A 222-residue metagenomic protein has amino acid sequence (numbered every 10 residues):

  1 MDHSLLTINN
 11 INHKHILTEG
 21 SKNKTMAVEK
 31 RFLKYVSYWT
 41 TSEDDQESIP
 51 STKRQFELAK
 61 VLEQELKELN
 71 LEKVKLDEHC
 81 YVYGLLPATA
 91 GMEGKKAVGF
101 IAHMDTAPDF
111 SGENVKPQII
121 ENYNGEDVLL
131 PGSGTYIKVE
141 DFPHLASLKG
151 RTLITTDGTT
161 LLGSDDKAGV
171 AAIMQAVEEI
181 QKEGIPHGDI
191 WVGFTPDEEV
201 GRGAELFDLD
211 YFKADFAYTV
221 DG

Functional and structural regions predicted by a protein language model:
M1-T7, I180, G193: Intrinsically disordered, low-complexity Ser/Thr/Pro-rich tracts
D2-H3, N9-H15, N23: Intrinsic-disorder-associated, low-complexity terminal segments enriched in Asp/Asn/His/Tyr and depleted of Lys/Arg
D2-S4, R31, K213: Short N-terminal alpha-helical targeting/association segments
S4, Y83-P87, R202-G203: Short, solvent-exposed polar/charged micro-motifs at secondary-structure junctions
S4-L5, I16, E65-N70: Acidic/proline-rich low-complexity IDRs
K24-T152: Acidic/His- and Gly-rich active-site-bordering loop/insert found across diverse amide/peptide-bond hydrolases
A146-G222: Acidic/histidine-rich catalytic neighborhood of metal-dependent amide-processing enzymes
